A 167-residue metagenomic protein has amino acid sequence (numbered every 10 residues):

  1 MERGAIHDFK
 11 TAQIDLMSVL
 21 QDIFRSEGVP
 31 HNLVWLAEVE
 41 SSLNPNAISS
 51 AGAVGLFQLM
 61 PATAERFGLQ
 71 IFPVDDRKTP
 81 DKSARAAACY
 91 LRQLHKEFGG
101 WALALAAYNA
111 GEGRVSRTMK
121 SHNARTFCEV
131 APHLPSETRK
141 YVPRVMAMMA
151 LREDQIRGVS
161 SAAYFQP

Functional and structural regions predicted by a protein language model:
M1-D22, S26-E27, R66, V74 (+2 more regions): Extracytoplasmic and endomembrane cell-envelope/extracellular-matrix remodeling and assembly machinery
G28-V34, E38, A51-V54, W101 (+1 more regions): Extracytoplasmic
V29-P45, A87, A104-N109: Short, functionally critical alpha-helical segments immediately adjacent to catalytic or ligand/cofactor-binding
P30, Q70-I71: Short coil/loop linkers at secondary-structure junctions
N46-G68: Short, surface-exposed glycine/acidic/tryptophan-bearing loops
